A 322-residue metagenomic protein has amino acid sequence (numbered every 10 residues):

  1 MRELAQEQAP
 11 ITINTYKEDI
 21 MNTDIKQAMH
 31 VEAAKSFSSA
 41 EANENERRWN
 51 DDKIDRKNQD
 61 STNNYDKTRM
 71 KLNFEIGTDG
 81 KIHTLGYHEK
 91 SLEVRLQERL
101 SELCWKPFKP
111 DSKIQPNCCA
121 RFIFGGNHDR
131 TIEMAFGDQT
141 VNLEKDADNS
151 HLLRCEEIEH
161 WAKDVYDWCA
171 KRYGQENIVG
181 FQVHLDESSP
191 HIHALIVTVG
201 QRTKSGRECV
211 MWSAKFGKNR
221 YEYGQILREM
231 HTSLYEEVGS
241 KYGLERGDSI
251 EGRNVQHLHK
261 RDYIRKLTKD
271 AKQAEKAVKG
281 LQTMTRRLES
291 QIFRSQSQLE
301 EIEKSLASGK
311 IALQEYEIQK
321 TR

Functional and structural regions predicted by a protein language model:
M1-R322: N-terminal nicking endonuclease/strand-transfer module with a His-rich metal-binding environment and a catalytic Tyr
